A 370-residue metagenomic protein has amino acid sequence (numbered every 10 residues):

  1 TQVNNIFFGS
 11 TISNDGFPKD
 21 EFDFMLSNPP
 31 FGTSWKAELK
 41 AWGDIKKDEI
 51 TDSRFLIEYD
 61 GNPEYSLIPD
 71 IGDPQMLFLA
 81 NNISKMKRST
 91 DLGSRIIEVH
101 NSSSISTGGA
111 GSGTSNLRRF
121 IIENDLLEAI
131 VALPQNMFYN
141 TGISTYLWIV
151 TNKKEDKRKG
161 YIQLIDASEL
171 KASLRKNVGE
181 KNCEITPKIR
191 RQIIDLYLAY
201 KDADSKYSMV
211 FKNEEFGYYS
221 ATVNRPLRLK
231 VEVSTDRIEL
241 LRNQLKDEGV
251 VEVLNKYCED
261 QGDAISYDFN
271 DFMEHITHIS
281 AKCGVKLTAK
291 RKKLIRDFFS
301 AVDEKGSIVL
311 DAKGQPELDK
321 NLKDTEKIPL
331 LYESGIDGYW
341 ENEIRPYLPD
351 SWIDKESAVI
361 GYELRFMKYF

Functional and structural regions predicted by a protein language model:
Q2-G9: Conserved SAM-binding strand-loop segment of SAM-dependent methyltransferases
S13-D15, K19-F370: A conserved structural/catalytic subdomain of Rossmann-like adenosyl-cofactor enzymes
